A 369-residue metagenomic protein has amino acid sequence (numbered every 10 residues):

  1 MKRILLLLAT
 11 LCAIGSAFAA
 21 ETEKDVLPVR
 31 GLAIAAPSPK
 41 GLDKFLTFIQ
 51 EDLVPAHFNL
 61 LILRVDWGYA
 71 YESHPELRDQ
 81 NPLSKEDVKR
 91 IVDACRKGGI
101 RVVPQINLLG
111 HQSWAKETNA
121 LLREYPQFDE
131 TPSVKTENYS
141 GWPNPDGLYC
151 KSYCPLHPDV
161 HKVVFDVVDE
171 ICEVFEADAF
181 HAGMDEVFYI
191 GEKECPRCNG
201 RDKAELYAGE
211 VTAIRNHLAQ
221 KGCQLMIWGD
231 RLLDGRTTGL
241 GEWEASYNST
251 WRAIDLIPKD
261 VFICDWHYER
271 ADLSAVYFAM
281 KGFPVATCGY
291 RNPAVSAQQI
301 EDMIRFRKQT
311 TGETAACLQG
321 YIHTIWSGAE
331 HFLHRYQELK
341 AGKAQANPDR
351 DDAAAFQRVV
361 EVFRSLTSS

Functional and structural regions predicted by a protein language model:
I4-A13: Sec-dependent N-terminal signal peptides
A9, P37, D66, Y268 (+1 more regions): Flexible loop residues that form catalytic and substrate-binding hotspots at small-molecule/glycan-binding clefts
A17-A19: Boundary at the C-terminal end of the N-terminal hydrophobic targeting segment
V29-G31: Transmembrane beta-strand segments of Gram-negative outer membrane beta-barrel proteins
A33-S246, A253-I257, V261: Aromatic-lined carbohydrate-binding surfaces of glycoside hydrolases
N59, V174, Y189, P196-A355: Catalytic-core regions of glycoside hydrolase
R350-S369: Carbohydrate-binding surfaces of carbohydrate-active enzymes
